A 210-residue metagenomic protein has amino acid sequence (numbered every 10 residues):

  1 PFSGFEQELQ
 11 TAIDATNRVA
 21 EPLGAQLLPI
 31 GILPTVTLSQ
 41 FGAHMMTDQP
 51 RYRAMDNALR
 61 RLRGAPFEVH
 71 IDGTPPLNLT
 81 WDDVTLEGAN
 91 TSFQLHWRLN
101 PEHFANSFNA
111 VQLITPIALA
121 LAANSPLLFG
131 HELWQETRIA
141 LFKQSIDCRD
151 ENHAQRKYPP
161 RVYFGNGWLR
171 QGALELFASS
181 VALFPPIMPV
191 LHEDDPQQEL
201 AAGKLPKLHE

Functional and structural regions predicted by a protein language model:
P1-E210: Phosphate/nucleotide-binding catalytic core
